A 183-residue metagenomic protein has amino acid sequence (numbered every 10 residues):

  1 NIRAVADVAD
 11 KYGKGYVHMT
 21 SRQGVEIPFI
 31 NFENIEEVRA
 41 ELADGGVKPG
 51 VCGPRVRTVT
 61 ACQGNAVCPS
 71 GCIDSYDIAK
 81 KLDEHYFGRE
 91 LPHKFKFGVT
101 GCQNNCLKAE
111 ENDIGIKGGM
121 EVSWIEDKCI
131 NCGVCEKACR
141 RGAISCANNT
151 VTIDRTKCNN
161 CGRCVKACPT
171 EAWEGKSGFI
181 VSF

Functional and structural regions predicted by a protein language model:
N1-V122, E126-I130, K157: Small-residue-enriched alpha-helical segments and adjacent helix-cap loops that form tight helix-helix packing
G98, T152, S182: Conserved beta-strand segments that form the floor/walls of ligand-binding pockets within enzyme and binding domains
D113-G118, S177-F183: Short beta-strand elements
I125, D154, C164: Conserved sugar-transfer catalytic core signal across GT-A, GT-B, and GT-C glycosyltransferases
V134-V151, N159, R163-G178: Iron-sulfur cluster-binding cysteine motifs and their immediate structural context in ferredoxin-like electron-transfer
